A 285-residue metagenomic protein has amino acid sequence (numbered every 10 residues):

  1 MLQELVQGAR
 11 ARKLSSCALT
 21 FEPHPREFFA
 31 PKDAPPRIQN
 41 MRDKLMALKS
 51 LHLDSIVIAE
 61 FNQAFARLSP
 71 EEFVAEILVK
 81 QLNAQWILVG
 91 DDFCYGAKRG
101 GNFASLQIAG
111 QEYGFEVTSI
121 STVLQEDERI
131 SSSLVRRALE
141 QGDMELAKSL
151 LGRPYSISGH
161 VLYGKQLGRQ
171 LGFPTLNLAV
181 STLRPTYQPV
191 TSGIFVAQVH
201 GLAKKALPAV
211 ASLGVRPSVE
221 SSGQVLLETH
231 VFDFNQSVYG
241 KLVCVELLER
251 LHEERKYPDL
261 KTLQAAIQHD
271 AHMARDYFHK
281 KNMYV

Functional and structural regions predicted by a protein language model:
M1-N40: N-terminal catalytic cores of NTP/NDP-binding nucleotidyl/phosphoryl-transfer enzymes
L2, G164-V285: Phosphate/ribose-recognition catalytic cores of enzymes acting on nucleotide-derived substrates
S16, L48-S50: ATP-dependent adenylation/nucleotidyltransferase module used to activate substrates
C17, S55-A59, Q85-V89: Divalent metal-dependent hydrolysis catalytic cores, especially in the metallo-beta-lactamase
P36-K44, R67-V74: Glycine-rich, highly charged phosphate/nucleotide-binding loops
A64-P174, Q236, P258-T262, Q268: Classical nucleotidyltransferase
